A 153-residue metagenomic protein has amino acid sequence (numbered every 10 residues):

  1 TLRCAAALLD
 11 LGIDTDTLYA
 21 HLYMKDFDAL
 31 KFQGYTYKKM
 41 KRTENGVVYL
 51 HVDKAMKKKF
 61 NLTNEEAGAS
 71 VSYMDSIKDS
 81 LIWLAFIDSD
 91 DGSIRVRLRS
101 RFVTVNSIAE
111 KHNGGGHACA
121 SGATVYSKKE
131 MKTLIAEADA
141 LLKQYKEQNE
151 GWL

Functional and structural regions predicted by a protein language model:
T1-L153: Hydrophobic helix-and-loop "lid/oligomerization" segment in the mid-to-C-terminal part of catalytic domains
